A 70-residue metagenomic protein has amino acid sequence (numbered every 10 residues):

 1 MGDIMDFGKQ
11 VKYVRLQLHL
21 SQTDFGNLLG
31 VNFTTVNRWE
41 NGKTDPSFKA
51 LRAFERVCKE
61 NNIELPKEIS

Functional and structural regions predicted by a protein language model:
M1-Q17, E55: A short, Lys/Arg-rich alpha-helix, primarily the initiator
H19-N37: Short alpha-helical DNA-recognition segment
S47-K67: DNA major-groove recognition helix of helix-turn-helix/homeodomain DNA-binding modules
